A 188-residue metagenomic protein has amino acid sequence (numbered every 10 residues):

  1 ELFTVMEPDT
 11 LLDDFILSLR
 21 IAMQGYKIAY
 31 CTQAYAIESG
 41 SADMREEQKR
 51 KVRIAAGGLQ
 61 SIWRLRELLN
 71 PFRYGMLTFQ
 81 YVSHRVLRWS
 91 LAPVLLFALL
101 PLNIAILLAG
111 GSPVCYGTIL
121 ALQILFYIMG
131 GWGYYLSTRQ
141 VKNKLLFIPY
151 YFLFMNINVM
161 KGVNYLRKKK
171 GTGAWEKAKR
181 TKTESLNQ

Functional and structural regions predicted by a protein language model:
E1-V5: Conserved nucleotide-sugar donor-binding and metal-coordinating catalytic region shared by glycosyltransferases
P8-H84, I157, K161-Y165: Catalytic donor/gating beta->alpha subdomain of glycosyltransferases that bind UDP-sugars
G25, C31-Q33, E47, L136-R139 (+2 more regions): Intrinsically disordered, low-complexity segments enriched in polar/charged residues with Gly/Pro, especially when
E38, R88-G171: Membrane-embedded multi-pass helical conduit in multi-pass membrane proteins, especially envelope-biosynthetic
M44-K49, I54, S90, I104 (+1 more regions): Generic alpha-helical propensity signal that fires on short helical segments and nearby coil/disordered stretches
E67, L102, G171-G173, K179: Sparse recognition of residues in long alpha-helices and their boundaries
A174-Q188: Membrane-proximal intrinsically disordered regions of secretory-pathway and membrane-system proteins
